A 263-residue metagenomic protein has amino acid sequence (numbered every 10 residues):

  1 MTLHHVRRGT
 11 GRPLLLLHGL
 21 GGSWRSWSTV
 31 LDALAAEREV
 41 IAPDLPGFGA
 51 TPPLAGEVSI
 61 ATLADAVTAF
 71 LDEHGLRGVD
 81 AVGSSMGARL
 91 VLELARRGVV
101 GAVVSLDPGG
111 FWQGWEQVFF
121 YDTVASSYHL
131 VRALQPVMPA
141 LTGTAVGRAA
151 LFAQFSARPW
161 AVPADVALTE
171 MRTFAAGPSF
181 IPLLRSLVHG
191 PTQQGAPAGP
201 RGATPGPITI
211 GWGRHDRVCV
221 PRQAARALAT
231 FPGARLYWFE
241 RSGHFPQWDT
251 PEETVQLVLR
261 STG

Functional and structural regions predicted by a protein language model:
V6-P52: Conserved HGGG/HGGXW glycine-rich cap/lid loop of the alpha/beta-hydrolase fold
A61-V79: Conserved acidic catalytic loop of the alpha/beta-hydrolase fold
G83, G87, V91: Gly/Ala-rich beta-loop-alpha elbow adjacent to hydrolase catalytic centers
R96, V100-P136: Flexible "cap/lid" loop of the alpha/beta hydrolase fold
P139-A203: Conserved alpha/beta-hydrolase catalytic His-Asp/Glu region
T204, I210-W212: Short beta-strand/loop motif that positions the catalytic acidic residue of the alpha/beta-hydrolase fold
R214-C219: Acidic catalytic loop of the alpha/beta-hydrolase fold
F239-V255: Catalytic histidine-centered segment of alpha/beta-hydrolase-like enzymes
